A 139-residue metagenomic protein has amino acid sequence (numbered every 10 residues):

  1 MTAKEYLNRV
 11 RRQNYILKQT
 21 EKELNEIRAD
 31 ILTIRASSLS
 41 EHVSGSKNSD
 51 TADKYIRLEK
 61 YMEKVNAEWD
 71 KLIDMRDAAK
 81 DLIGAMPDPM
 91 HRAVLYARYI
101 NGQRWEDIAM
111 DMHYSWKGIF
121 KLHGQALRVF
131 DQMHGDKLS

Functional and structural regions predicted by a protein language model:
M1-A85, R128, Q132-S139: N-terminal interaction/assembly modules
M75-A78, P89-H91, L122: N-terminal positioning helix adjacent to the helix-turn-helix/winged-helix DNA-binding module
A85-M86, H113: Short, conserved sequence motifs enriched in acidic/basic residues, glycine, and aromatics that mark functional "hot
M86-Q103: Short amphipathic alpha helix immediately N-terminal
D107-M110: Short alpha-helical "recognition helix" segments of helix-turn-helix
I119-F130: DNA major-groove recognition helices of helix-turn-helix
